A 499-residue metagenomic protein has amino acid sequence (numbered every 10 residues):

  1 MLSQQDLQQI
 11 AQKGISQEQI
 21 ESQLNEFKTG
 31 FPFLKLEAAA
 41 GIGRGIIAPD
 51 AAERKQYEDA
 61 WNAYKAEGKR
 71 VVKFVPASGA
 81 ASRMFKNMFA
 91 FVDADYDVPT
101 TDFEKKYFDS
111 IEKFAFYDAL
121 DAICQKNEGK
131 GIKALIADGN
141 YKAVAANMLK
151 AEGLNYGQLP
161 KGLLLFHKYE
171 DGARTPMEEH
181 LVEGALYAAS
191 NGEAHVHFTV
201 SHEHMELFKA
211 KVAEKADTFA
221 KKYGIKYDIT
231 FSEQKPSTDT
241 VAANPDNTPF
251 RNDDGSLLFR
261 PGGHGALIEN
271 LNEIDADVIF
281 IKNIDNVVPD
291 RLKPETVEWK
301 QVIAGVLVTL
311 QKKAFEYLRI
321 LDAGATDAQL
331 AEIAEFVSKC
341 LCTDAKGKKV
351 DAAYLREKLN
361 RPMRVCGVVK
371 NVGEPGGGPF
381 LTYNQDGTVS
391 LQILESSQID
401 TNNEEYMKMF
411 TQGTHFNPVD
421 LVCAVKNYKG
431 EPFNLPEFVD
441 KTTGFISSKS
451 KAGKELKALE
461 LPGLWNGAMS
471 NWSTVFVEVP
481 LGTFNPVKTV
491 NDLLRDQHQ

Functional and structural regions predicted by a protein language model:
M1-K35: Polybasic, low-complexity association/targeting segments
Q8-I10, T29-P32, A39-M84, F89-V372 (+5 more regions): Domain-scale recognition of functional cores that engage charged ligands
L341-R364, G373-G378, T388-I393, D400-Q499: Primarily single-stranded nucleic-acid-binding OB-fold modules
